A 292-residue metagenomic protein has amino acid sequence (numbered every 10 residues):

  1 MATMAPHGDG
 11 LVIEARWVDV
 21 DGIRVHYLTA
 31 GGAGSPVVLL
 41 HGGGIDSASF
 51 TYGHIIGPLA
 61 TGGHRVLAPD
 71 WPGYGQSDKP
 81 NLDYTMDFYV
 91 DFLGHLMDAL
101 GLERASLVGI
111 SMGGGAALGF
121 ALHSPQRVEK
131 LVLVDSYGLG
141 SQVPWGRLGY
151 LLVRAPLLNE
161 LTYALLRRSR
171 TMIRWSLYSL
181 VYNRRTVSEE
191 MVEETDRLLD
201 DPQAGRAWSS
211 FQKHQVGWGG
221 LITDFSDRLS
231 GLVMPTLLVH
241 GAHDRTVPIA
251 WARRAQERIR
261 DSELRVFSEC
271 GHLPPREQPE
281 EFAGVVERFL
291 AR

Functional and structural regions predicted by a protein language model:
M1-V37, T61-H64, L102-E103, E287-R292: Alpha/beta-hydrolase fold catalytic core
I23, L28-Q76: Conserved HGGG/HGGXW glycine-rich cap/lid loop of the alpha/beta-hydrolase fold
V25, L166-R228: Conserved alpha/beta-hydrolase catalytic His-Asp/Glu region
L28, G53, T61, A68-V108 (+2 more regions): Active-site loop/oxyanion-hole signature of alpha/beta-hydrolase fold enzymes
E103-W145: Conserved hydrolase catalytic core segment
L232, L238-H240: Short beta-strand/loop motif that positions the catalytic acidic residue of the alpha/beta-hydrolase fold
H243-V247: Acidic catalytic loop of the alpha/beta-hydrolase fold
S262-R292: Catalytic active-site module of serine/aspartate enzymes centered on a nucleophile-bearing elbow/loop
